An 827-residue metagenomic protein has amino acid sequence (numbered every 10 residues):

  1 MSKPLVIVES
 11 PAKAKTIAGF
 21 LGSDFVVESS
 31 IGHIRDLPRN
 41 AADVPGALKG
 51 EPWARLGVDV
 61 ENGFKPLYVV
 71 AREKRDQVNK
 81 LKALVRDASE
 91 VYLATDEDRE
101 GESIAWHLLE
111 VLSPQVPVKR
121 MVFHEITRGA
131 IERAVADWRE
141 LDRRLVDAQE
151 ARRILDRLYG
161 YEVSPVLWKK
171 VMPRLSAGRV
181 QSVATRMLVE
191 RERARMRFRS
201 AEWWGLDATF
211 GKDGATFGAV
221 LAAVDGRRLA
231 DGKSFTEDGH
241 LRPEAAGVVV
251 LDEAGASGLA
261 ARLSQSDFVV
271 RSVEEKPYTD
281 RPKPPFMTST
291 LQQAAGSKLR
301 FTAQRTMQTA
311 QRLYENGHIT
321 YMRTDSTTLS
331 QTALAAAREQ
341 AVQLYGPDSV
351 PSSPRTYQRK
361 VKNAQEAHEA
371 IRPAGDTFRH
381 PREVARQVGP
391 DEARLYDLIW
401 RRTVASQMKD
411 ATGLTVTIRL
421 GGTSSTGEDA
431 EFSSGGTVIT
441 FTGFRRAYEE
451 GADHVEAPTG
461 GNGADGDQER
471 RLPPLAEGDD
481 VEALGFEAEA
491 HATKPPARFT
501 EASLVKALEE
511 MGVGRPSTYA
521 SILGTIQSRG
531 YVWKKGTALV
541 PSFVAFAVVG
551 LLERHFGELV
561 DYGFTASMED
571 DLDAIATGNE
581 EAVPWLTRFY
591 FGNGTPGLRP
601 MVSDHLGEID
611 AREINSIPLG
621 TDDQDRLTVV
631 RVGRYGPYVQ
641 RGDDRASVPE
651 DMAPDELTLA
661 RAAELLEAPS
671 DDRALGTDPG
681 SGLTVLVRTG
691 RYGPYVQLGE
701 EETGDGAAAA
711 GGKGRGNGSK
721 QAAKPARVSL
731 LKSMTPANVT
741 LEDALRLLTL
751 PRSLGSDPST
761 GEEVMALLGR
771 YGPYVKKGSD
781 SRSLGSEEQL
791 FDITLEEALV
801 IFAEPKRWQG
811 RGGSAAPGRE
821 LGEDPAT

Functional and structural regions predicted by a protein language model:
M1-R153, E162, F235, G247-V250 (+2 more regions): Intrinsically disordered, low-complexity regulatory segments
S2-L5, K15-T16, S23, P45 (+9 more regions): Basic, low-complexity terminal or inter-domain segments flanking catalytic cores
P11-A14, I31-L37, E97-G101, H124-A130 (+7 more regions): Conserved nucleotide-binding/hydrolysis micro-motifs of P-loop NTPases
S29, V69, P165, E190-R191 (+3 more regions): Accessory interaction regions appended to the cores of large information-processing enzymes
N79-K80, R86-D87, I126-K212, E275-T279: C-terminal or mid-to-C-terminal helical accessory/interaction module adjacent to the motor/catalytic core
D96, Q292-A294, K298-T302, T306: A conserved hydrophobic secondary-structure block that centers on an alpha-helix together with its immediately flanking
K170-R174, V189-D252, K298, G443: C-terminal helical "lid" subdomain and adjoining coupling/linker elements of P-loop NTPases
